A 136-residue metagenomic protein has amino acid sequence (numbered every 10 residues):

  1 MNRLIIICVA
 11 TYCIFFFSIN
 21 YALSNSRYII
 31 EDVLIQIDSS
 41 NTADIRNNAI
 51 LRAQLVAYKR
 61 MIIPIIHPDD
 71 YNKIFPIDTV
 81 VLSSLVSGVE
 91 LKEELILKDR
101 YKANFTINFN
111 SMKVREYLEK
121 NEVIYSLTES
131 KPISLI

Functional and structural regions predicted by a protein language model:
M1-V9: Bacterial N-terminal signal peptides that target proteins for export
C8-F16: Bacterial N-terminal signal peptides
F17-I136: Domain-level marker for long, solvent-exposed, non-transmembrane regions
